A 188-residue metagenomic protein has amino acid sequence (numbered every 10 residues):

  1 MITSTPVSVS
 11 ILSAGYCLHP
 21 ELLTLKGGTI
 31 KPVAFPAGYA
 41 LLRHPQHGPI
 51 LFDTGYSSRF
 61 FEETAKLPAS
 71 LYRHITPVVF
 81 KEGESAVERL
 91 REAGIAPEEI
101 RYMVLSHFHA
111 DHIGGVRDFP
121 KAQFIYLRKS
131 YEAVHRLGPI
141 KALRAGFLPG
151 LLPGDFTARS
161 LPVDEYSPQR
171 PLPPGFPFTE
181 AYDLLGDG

Functional and structural regions predicted by a protein language model:
I2-V9, H44-P49, L184-G188: Beta-strand-turn-beta hairpins that frame and shape the catalytic cleft of phosphate-ester-processing enzymes
V7, Y16-E88: Conserved beta-strand hairpin/beta-sheet module of binuclear metal-dependent hydrolase folds, prominently
V9, L42, D53, I100 (+3 more regions): Divalent metal-coordination and catalytic microenvironments
S10-L12, I50, V104, I125 (+1 more regions): Hydrophobic/aromatic beta-strand patches that form the interior of the parallel beta-sheet core in alpha/beta enzyme
I50, R59-E62, D111-G114, A133-H135: Short catalytic/ligand-binding loop motif for oxyanion handling, primarily in non-cytosolic enzymes, centered on
G55-S57, H109, S130: Catalytic metal-binding/acid-base residues of hydrolase active sites
A65-Y126: Active-site metal-binding motif and surrounding structural segment of the metallo-beta-lactamase
V78-I95, E99, K129-G188: Metallo-beta-lactamase
